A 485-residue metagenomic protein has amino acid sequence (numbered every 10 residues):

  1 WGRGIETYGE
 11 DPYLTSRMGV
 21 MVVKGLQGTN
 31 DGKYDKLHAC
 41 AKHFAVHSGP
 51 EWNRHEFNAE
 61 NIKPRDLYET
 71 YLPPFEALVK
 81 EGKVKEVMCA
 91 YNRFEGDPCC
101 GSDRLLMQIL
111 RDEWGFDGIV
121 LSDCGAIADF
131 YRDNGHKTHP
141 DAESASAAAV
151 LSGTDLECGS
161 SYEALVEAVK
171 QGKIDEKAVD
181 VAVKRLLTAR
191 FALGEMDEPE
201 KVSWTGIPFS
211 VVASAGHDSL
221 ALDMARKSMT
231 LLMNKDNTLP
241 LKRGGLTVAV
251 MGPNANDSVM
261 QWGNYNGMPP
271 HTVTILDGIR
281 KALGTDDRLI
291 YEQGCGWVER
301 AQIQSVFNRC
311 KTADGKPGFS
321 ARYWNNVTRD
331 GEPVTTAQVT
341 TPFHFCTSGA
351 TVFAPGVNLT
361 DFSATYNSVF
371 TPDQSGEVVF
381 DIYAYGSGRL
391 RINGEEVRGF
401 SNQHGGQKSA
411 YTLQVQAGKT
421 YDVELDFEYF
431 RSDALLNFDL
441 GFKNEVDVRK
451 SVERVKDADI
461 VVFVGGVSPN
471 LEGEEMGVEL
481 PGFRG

Functional and structural regions predicted by a protein language model:
W1-G485: Glycoside hydrolase catalytic-domain context in secreted enzymes
